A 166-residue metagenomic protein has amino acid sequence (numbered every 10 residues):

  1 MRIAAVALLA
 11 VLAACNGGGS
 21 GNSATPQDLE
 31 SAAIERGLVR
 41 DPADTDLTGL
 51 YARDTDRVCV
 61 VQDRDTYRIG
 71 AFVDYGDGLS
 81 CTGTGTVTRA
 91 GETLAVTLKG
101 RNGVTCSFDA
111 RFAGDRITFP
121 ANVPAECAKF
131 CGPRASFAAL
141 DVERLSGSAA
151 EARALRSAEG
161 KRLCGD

Functional and structural regions predicted by a protein language model:
M1-L8: Sec-dependent signal peptide recognition, specifically the positively charged N-region followed immediately by
V11-A14: C-terminal motif of bacterial Sec signal peptides marking the signal peptidase cleavage site
N16-G19: Bacterial signal peptide processing site
S23-C59, F119-A121, D141-G165: Tryptophan-anchored aromatic micro-motifs
A24, G49-A52, Y67-R68, V96-G100 (+2 more regions): A composition-driven surface/loop motif
A43-Y51, D65-G70, R89-T97, T118: Short, hydrophobic/aromatic-rich segments at coil-to-beta transitions
D56-T93: N-terminal glycine/threonine-rich, aromatic-flanked beta-hairpin/loop signature
S107-G147: A contiguous, mid-protein "functional segment" used to position or interact with cofactors/ions or partner subunits
